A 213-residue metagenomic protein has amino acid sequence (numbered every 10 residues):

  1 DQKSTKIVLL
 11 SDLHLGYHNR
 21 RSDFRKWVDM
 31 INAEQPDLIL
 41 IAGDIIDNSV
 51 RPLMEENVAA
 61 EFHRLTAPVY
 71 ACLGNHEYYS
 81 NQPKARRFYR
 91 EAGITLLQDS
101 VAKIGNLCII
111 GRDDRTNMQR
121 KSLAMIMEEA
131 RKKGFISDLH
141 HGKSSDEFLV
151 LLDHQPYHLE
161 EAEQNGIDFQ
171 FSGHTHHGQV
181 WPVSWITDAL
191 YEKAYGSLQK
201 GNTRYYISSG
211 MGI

Functional and structural regions predicted by a protein language model:
Q2-I213: Soluble catalytic domains of enzymes that build or remodel membrane lipids, polysaccharides, and related
